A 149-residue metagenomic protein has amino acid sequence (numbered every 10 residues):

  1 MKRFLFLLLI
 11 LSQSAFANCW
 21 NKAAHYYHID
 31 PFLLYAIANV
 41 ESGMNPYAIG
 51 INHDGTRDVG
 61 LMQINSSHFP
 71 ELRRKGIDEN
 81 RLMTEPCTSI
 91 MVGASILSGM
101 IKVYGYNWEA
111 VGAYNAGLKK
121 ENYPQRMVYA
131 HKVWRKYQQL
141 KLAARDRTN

Functional and structural regions predicted by a protein language model:
F4-Q13: Sec-dependent N-terminal signal peptides
F16-N149: Catalytic glycan-binding domains that act on GlcNAc-containing polysaccharides
